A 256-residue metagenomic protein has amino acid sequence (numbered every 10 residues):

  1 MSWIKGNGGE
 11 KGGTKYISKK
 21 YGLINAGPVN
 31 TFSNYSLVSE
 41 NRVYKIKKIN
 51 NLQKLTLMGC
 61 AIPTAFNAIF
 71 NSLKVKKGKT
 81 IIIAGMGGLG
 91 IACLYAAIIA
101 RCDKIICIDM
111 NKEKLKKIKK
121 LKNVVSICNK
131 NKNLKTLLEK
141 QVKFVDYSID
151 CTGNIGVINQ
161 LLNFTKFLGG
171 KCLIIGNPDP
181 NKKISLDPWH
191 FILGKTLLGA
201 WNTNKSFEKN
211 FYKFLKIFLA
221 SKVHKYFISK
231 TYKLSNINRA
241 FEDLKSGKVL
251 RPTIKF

Functional and structural regions predicted by a protein language model:
M1-V43: Glycine-rich phosphate/adenylate-binding loop and adjacent beta-alpha elements of nucleotide- or dinucleotide-binding
Y35, M58, I83-M86, C107-I108 (+5 more regions): Glycine- and other small-residue-rich loops at beta-strand/loop junctions that grip anionic moieties
N41, K48-K130: Mid-domain Rossmann-like dinucleotide-binding core that forms the NAD(H)/NADP(H) cofactor-binding site
Y44, I82, I106, K171-L173 (+2 more regions): Structural detector of well-ordered beta-strand residues that form the stable sheet scaffold of enzyme domains
I46, A65, A97, I118 (+3 more regions): Residue-level signal for nonpolar/aromatic packing positions in well-ordered secondary structure
L73-K77, M110, L115-T196: Glycine-rich cofactor phosphate-binding loops and adjacent beta1-alpha1 units of small-molecule cofactor enzyme domains
N159-N163, E208-F256: C-terminal hydrophobic helical "lid"/dimerization subdomain of Rossmann-like NAD(P)H-dependent oxidoreductases
K171, S185-Y226: Rossmann-fold dehydrogenase core element
